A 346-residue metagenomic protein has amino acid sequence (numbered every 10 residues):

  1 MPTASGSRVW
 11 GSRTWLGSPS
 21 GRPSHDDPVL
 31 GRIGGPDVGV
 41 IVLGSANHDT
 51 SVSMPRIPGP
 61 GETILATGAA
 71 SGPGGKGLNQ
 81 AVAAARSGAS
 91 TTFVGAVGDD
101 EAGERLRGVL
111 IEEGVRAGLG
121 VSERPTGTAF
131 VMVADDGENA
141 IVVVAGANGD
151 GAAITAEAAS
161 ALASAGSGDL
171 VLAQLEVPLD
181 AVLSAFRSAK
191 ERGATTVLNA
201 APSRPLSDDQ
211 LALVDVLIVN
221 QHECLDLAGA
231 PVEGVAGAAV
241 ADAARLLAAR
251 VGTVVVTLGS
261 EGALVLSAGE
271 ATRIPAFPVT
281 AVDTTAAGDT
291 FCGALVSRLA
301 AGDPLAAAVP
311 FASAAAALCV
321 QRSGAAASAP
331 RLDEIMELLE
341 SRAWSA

Functional and structural regions predicted by a protein language model:
W10, W15-L16, S20-G21, H25-V38 (+5 more regions): Conserved phosphate-binding/catalytic region of the ribokinase-like
W10-A96, E101-I111, A129, A281 (+1 more regions): Glycine-rich phosphate/adenosyl-contacting loop at the front of the ribokinase-like
A96, V121, V131-L170, L175: Conserved phosphate-binding/catalytic loop of the ribokinase/pfkB sugar-kinase fold
V109-E123: A glycine-rich helix N-cap at a beta->alpha junction
G114, G149-A156, T196-S203, P275-A276: Short gly/ser/thr-rich secondary-structure transition/capping motifs
A161-A165, Q210, L247: Structural alpha-helical scaffold elements that stabilize or flank donor/cofactor-binding regions in carbohydrate
G168-D242, E261-A263: Conserved beta-alpha-beta core of the PfkB/ribokinase-like small-molecule kinase fold
